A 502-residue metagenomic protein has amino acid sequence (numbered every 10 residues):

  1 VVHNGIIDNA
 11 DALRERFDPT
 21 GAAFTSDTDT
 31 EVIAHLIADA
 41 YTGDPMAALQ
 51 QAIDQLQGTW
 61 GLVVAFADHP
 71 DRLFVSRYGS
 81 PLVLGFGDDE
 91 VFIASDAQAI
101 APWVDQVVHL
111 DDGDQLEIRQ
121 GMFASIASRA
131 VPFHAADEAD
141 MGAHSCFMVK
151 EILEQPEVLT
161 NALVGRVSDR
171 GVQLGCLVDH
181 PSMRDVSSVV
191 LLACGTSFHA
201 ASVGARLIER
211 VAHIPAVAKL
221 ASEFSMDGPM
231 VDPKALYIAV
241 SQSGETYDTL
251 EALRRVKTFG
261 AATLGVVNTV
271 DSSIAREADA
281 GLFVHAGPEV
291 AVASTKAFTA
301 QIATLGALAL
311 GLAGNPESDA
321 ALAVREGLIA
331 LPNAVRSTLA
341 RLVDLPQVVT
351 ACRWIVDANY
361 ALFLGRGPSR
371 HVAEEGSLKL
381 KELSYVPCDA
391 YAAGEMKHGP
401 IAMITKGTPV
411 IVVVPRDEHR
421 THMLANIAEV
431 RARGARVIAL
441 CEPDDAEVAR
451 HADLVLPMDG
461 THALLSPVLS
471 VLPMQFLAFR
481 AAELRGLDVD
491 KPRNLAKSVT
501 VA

Functional and structural regions predicted by a protein language model:
V1-M141, S145-C146, E157-V164, S168-V190 (+2 more regions): Conserved short alpha-helical segments that host acidic/polar catalytic motifs at enzyme active sites
N4-I7, V75-L84, H144-M148, G195-G204 (+2 more regions): Conserved phosphate/anionic-ligand binding catalytic regions in large, soluble enzymes, centered on
I6-D8, A12, A67-P70, S80-L82 (+20 more regions): Short, glycine-/Ser/Thr-/acidic-enriched flexible segments
L56-E90, A351-E382, D417, L424: Acidic/histidine-rich
F74-V75, V107-V108, D140, E151 (+9 more regions): Replace "in large, NTP-powered and nucleic-acid-processing enzymes" with "in large, NTP-powered factors and other
D137, R436, A449-H451, T461-A502: Generic C-terminus detector
Q155-V190, A280-P409, A482-A502: Active-site phosphate/pyrophosphate-binding segments
P181-A330, R366, V413-D459, L477 (+1 more regions): Glycine-rich phosphate-binding loops that contact phosphosugars or nucleotide phosphates
